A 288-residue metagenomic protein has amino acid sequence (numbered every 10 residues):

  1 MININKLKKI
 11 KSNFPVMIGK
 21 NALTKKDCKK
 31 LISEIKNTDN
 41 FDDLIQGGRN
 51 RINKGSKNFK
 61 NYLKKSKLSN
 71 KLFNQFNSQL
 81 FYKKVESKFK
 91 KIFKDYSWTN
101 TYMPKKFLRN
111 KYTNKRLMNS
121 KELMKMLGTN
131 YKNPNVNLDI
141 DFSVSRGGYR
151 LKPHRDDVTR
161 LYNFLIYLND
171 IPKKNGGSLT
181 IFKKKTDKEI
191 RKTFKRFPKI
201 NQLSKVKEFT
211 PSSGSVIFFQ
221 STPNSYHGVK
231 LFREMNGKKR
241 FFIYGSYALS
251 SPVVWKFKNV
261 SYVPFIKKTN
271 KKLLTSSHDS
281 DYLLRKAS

Functional and structural regions predicted by a protein language model:
M1-S12, D43, V260-S288: Fe(II)/2-oxoglutarate
I2-N3, S56-K57, G128-N130: Short, flexible segments with low predicted structural confidence
K6-R116: Non-heme Fe(II)/2-oxoglutarate
T24-K25, G147, S204, T275: General structural signal for secondary-structure boundaries
S33, K258-N259: Short coil/turn segments at secondary-structure boundaries
Y62-S69, D187-I190, V263-I266: A general structural signal for short secondary-structure boundary/capping elements
E86, K90-K258: Catalytic core of non-heme Fe(II) oxygenases with the double-stranded beta-helix
